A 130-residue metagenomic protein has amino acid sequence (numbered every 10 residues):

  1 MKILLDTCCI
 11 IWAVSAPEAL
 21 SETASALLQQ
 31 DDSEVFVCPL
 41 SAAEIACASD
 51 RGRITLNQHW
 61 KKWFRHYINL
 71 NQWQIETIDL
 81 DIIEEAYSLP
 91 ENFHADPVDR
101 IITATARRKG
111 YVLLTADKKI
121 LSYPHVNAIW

Functional and structural regions predicted by a protein language model:
M1-V37, R51-H66, K109, Y123: Short, well-structured N-terminal submotif of metal-dependent ribonuclease cores
T7-C8, I45, A86, A106: Generic structural signal for small/hydrophobic residues in well-ordered secondary structure, especially within
C9, S41-A42, I82, I102 (+1 more regions): Alpha-helix capping/helix-boundary segments
F64-E91: Acidic catalytic patch
L70, T103-W130: Acidic, PIN/NYN-like endoribonuclease modules and their adjacent C-terminal/linker elements
V98: Acidic donor-binding loop at a coil-to-helix junction in glycosyltransferase catalytic cores that engages
